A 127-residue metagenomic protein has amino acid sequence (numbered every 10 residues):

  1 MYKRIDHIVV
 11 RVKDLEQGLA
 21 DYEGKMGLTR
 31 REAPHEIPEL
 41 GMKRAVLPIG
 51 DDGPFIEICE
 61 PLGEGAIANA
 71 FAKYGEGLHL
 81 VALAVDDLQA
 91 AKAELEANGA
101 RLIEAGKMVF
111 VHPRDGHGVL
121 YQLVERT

Functional and structural regions predicted by a protein language model:
M1-K3, K73-Y74: Short, surface-exposed connector motifs at secondary-structure boundaries
Y2-K3, V10-G53, A90-I103, M108-D115: Core segments of cupin and vicinal oxygen chelate
I5-V12, Y22, L47, G53-C59 (+3 more regions): Short, structured motif recognition centered on aromatic/hydrophobic residues
A66-L95: Mid-chain, well-packed structural core segment of small domains
E125-T127: Surface-exposed beta-loop interaction hotspot
